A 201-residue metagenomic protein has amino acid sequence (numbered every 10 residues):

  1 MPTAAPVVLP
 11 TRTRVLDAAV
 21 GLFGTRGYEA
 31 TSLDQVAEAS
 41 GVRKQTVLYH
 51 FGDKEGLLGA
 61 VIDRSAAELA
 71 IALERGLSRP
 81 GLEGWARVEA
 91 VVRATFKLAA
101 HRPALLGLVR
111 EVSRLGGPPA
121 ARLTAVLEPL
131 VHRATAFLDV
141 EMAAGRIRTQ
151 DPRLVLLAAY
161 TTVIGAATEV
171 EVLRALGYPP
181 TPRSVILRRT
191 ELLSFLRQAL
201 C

Functional and structural regions predicted by a protein language model:
M1-P2, K97, H101, V131-A144 (+1 more regions): C-terminal peripheral helix-coil segments that are non-catalytic and often amphipathic
T11-A19, V36, V61-L69, L73 (+1 more regions): Generic hydrophobic, amphipathic alpha-helix propensity
R14, A18, L22-G56, A60: Helix-turn-helix
Y28-E29, P118, I147: Conserved hydrophobic residue
K54, V61, S65, L69 (+6 more regions): Hydrophobic/aromatic residues within well-ordered alpha-helical segments
A60, E74-A104, P152-A159, I186-R189: Hydrophobic alpha-helical connector segments
A86-E89, A121-V126, M142-Y160: All-alpha amphipathic helical-bundle segments outside canonical DNA-binding/catalytic cores that form hydrophobic
A86-R87, A99-A121, E169-A175: Amphipathic alpha-helical segments used for helix-helix packing
